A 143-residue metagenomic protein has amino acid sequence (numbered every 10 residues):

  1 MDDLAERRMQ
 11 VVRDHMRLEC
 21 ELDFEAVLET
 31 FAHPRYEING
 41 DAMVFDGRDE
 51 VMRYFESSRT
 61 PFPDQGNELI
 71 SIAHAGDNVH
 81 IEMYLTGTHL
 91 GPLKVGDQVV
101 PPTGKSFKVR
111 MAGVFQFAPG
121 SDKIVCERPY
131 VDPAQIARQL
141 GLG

Functional and structural regions predicted by a protein language model:
M1-G143: C-terminal and inter-domain tail/linker signature
